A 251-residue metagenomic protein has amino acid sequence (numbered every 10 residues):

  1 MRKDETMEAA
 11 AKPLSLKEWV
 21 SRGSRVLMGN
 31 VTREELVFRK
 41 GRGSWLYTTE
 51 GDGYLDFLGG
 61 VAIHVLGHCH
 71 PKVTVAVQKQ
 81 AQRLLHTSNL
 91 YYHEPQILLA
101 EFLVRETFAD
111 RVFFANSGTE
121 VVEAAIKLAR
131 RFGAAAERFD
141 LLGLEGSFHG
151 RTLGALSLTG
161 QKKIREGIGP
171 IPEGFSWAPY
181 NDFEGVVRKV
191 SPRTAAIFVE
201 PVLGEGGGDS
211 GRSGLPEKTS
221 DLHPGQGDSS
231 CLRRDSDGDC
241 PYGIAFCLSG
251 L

Functional and structural regions predicted by a protein language model:
R2-R42: Active-site-adjacent loop/helix segments that line or gate small-molecule/cofactor pockets in enzymes
E35-L58: Active-site and channel-lining beta-strand-loop segments that bind or position nucleotide-derived/phosphorylated
D52, A196, D228-S230: Hydrophobic "anchor" residues on beta-strands that sit immediately upstream of conserved functional sites
G53-R138, L142: Glycine-rich loop-to-alpha-helix module at the N-terminal edge of alpha/beta enzyme cores
R130, P216-Q226: Surface-exposed amphipathic alpha-helices with a cationic face
R130-A135, S157-R165, G214-L215, A245-L251: A glycine- and small-aliphatic-rich helix-loop capping segment at beta-alpha/alpha-beta transitions that lines
G146-L203, G207-L215: PLP-dependent aminotransferase-class I/II
E200-S213, G227-G250: Conserved PLP phosphate-binding loop immediately N-terminal to the Schiff-base lysine helix in PLP-dependent enzymes
